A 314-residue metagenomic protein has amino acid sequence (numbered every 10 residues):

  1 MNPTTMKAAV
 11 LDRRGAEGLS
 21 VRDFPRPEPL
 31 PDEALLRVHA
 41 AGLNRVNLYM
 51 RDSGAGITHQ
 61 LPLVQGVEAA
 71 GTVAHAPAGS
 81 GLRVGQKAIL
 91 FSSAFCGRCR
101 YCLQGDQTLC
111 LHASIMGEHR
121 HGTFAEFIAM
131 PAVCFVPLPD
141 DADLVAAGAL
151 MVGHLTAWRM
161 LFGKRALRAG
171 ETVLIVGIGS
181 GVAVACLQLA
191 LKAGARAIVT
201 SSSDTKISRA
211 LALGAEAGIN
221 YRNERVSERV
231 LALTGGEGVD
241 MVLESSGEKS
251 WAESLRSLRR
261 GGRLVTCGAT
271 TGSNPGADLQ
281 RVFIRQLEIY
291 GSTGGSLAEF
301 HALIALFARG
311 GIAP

Functional and structural regions predicted by a protein language model:
T5, A169-E171, V239, G261: Phosphate-coordination loops involved in phosphoryl transfer and adenosine-cofactor binding
P25-A41, G54-L103, C134, P139-D141: Glycine-rich beta-strand-centered segment in the early N-terminal region that forms part of a ligand/cofactor-binding
I89, V242-L243: N-terminal Rossmann-like NAD(P) cofactor-binding module of classical short-chain dehydrogenase/reductase
A94-G177: NAD(P)H dinucleotide-binding glycine-rich loop of Rossmann-like/cofactor-binding domains, especially the beta1-alpha1
A142-E224: Mid-domain Rossmann-like dinucleotide-binding core that forms the NAD(H)/NADP(H) cofactor-binding site
A193, S201, S245-A313: Glycine-rich phosphate-binding loop and adjacent beta-alpha segment of Rossmann(oid) nucleotide-cofactor-binding
R225-G236: Short amphipathic alpha-helix with an adjacent loop that forms part of the alpha/beta core around
